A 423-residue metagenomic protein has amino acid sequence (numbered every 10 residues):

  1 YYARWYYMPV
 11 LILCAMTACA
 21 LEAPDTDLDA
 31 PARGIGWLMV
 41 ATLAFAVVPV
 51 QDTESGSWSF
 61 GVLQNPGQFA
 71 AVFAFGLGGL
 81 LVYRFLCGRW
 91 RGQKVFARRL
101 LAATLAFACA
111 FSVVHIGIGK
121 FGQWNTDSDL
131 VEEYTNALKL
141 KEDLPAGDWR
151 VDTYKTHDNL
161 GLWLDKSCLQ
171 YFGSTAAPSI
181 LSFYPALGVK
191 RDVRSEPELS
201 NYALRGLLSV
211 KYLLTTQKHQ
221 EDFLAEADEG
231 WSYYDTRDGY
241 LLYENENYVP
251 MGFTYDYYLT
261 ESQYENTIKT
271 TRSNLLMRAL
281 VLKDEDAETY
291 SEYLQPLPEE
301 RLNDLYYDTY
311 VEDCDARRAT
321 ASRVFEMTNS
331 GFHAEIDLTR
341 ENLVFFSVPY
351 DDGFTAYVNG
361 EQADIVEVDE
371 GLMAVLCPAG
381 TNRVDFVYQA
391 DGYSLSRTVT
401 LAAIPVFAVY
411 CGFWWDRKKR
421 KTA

Functional and structural regions predicted by a protein language model:
Y1-E133, T381-A423: Contiguous transmembrane helix-bundle modules in multi-pass membrane proteins
R4-Y7, L11-T17, T42-A44, C109 (+2 more regions): C-terminal, active-site-flanking charged/polar segments
L105-D127, K139-V210, Y248-D313, D351 (+1 more regions): Extracytoplasmic/lumenal acceptor-recognition loop(s) of multi-pass membrane glycoenzymes
Y154, T216, V387: Conserved residues at the C-terminal ends of beta-strands
T156-N159, L213, H219-E221, G371: Solvent-exposed loop/turn segments at secondary-structure junctions within structured extracellular/periplasmic domains
R191-D235: Periplasmic/luminal catalytic loop of GT-C fold multi-pass membrane glycosyltransferases that transfer sugars from
L294-A423: Active-site-proximal, structured, solvent-exposed surfaces of multi-pass membrane proteins that position macromolecular
